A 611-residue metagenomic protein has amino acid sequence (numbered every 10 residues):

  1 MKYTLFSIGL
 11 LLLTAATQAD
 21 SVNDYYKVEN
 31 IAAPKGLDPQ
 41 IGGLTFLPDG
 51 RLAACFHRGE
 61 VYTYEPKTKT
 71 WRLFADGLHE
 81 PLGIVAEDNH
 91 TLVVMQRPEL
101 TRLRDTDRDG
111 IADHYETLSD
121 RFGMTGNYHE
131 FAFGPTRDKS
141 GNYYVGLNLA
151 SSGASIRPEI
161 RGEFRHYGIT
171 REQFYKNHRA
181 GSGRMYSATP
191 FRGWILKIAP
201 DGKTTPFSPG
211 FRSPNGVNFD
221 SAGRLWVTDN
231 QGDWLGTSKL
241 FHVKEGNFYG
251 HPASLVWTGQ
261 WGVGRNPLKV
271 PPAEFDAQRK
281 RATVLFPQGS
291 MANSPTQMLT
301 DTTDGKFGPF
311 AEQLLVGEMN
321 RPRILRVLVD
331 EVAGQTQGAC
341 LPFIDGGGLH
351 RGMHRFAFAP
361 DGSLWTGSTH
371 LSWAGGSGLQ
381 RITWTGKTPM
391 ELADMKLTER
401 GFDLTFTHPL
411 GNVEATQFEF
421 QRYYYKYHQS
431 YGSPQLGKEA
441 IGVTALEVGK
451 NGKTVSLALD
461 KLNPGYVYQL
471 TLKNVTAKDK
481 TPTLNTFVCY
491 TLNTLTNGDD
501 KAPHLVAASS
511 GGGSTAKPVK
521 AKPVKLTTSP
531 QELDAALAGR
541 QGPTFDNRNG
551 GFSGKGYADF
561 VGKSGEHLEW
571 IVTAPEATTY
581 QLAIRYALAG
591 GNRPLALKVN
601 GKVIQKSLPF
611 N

Functional and structural regions predicted by a protein language model:
M1-T4, H354: Positively charged n-region of N-terminal signal peptides that target proteins for export
F6-T14: Bacterial N-terminal signal peptides
A19-P389, G401, T405, N412: Beta-propeller domains with acidic blade repeats across secreted/periplasmic ectodomains and cytosolic WD/CNH propellers
G386-E391, G411, N463, L472-A521: Acidic, Ser/Thr/Gly/Pro-rich low-complexity segments and short DxT(G/T)-type signature motifs
M395-T398: Short, solvent-exposed loop/linker segments at the N-terminal edge of repeated beta-sheet extracellular domains
D403-A445, L470-A477, T486-Y490: Short, surface-exposed alpha-helix to beta-strand junction/turn motifs within ectodomains of secreted and cell-envelope
V448-Y466: A surface-exposed beta-strand-loop module
K501-N611: Extracytoplasmic
